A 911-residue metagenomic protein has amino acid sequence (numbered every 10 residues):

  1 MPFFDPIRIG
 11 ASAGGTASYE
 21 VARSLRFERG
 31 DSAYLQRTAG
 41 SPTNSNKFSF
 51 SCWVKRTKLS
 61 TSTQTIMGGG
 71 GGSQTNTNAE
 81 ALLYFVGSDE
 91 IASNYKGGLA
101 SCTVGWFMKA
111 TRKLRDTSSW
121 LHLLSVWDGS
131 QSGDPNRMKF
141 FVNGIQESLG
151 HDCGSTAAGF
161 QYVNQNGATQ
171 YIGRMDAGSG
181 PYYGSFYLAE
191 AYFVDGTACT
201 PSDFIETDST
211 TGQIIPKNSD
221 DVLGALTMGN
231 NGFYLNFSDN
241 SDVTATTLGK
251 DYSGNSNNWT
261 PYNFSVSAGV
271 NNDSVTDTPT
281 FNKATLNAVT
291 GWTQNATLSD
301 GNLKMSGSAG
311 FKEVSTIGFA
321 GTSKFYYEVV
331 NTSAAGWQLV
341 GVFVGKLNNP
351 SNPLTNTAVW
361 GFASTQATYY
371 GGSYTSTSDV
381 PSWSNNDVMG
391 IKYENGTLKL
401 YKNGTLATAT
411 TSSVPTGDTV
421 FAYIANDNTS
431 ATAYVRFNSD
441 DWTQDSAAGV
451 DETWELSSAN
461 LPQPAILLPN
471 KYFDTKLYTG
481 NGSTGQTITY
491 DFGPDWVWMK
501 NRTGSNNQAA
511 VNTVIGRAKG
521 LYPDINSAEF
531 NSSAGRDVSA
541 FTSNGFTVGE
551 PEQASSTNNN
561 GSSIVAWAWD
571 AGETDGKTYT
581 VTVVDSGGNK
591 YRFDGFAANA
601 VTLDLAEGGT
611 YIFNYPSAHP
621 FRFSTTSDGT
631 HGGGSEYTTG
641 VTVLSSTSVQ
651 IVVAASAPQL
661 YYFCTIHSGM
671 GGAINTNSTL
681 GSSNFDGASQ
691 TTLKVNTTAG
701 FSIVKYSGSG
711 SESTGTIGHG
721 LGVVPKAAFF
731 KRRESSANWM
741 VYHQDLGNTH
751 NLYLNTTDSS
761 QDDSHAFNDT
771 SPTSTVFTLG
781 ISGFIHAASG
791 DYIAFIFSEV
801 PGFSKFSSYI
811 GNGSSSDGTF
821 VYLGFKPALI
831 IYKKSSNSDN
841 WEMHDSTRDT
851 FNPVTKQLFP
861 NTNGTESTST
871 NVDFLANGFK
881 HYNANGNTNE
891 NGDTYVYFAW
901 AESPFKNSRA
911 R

Functional and structural regions predicted by a protein language model:
M1-N46, D89-A92, G97-V104, N166-I172 (+5 more regions): Low-complexity, glycine/proline/serine-rich flexible segments
P2-R23, G30-D31, S132-D134, S148-T156 (+14 more regions): Extended recognition patches within non-cytosolic domains
F3-R29, S51-S60, L82-A158, T375-D379 (+5 more regions): Extracellular glycan-interaction surfaces
E20, K47-K58, K139-N143, P181-S209 (+8 more regions): Extracellular, beta-strand-rich glycan-interacting domains
R29-K47, G105-R115, D176-G180, P216-L226 (+8 more regions): Short surface loop/edge beta-strand patches of beta-sandwich-type extracellular domains that form ligand-contact sites
G30-S93, S132-D134, T197-S202, F319-T322 (+5 more regions): Extracellular glycan-recognition modules
V142-A168, S219-D220, K402-N426: Short, solvent-exposed beta-strand-to-loop segments that form ligand-recognition rims of beta-rich domains
V163-L188, A425-S430, A884-G886: Extracellular glycan-interaction patches encoded by glycine-rich segments
